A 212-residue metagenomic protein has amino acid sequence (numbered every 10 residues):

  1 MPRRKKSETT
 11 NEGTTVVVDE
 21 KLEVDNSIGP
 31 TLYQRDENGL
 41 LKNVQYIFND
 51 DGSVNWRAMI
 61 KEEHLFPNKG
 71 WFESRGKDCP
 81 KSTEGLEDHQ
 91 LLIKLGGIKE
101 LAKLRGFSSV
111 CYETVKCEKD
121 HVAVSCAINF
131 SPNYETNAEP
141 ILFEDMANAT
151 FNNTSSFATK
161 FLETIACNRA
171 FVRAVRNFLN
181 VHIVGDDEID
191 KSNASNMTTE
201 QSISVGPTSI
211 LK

Functional and structural regions predicted by a protein language model:
P2-K212: Polyanion-binding surfaces on beta-sheet-dominated domains and ring/shell assemblies
